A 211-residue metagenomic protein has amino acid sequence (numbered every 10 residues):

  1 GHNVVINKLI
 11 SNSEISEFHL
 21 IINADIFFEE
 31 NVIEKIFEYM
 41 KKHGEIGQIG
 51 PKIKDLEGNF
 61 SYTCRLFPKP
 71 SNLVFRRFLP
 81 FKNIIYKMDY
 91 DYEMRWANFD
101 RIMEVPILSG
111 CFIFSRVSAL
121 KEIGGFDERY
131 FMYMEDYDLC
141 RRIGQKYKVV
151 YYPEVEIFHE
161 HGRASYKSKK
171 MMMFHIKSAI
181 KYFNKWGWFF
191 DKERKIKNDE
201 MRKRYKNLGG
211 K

Functional and structural regions predicted by a protein language model:
G1-E14: Glycine-rich, basic loop-to-helix element that forms the pyrophosphate-binding segment of sugar-nucleotide handling
H19: Short aromatic/hydrophobic "clamp" motif used to bind/position activated sugar donors
D25-F27, Y130: Acidic metal-phosphate-binding loop of nucleotide-sugar-dependent transferases
F27-T63: Conserved donor NDP-sugar-binding/catalytic core segment of glycosyltransferases
P68-V105: Short, flexible, basic/aromatic active-site loop/helix in glycosyltransferases
N98-D100, E104-G125, R129-E156: A short, conserved alpha-helix in the catalytic core of glycosyltransferases
D138-R141, Q145-K211: Active-site-adjacent helix/loop segment of glycosyltransferases that harbors family-specific signature motifs
